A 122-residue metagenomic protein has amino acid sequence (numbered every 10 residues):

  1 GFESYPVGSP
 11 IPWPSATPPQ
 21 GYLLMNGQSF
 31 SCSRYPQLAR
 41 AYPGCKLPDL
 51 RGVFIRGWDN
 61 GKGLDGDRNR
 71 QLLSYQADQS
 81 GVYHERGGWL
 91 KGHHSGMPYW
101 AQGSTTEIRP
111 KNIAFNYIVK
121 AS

Functional and structural regions predicted by a protein language model:
G1-S122: Low-complexity Ser/Thr/Gly/Asn-rich repetitive segments
